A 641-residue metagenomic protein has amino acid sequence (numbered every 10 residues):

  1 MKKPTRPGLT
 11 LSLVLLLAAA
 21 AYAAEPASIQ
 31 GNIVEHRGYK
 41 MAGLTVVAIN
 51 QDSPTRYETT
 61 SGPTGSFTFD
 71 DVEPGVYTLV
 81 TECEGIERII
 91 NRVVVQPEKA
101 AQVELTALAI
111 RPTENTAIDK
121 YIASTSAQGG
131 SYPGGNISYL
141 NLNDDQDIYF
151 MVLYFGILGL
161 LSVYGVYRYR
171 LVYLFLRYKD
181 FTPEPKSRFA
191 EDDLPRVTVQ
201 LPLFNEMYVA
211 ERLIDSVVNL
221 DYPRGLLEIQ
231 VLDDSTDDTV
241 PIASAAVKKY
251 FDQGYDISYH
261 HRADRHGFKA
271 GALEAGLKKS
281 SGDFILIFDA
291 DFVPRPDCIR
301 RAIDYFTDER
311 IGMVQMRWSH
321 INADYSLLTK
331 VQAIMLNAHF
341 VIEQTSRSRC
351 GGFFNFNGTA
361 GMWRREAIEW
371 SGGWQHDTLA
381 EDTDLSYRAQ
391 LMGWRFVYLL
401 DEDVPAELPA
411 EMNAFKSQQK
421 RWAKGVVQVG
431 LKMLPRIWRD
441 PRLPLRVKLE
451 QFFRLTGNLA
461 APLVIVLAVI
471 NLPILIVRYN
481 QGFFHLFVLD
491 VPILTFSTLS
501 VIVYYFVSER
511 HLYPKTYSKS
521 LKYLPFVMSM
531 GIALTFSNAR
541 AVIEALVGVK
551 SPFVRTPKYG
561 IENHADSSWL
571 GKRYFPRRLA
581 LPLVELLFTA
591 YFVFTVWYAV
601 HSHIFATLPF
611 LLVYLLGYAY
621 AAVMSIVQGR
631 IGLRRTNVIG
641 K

Functional and structural regions predicted by a protein language model:
Q30-M41: Structural motif
Y39-A42, T68-V76, E84: Short Pro-Gly-centered beta-turn/loop motif in secreted/extracellular proteins
N50-S66, D70: Short, acidic Ser/Thr/Gly-rich low-complexity loop/linker segments typical of extracellular and cell-surface proteins
Q51-P54, V80-R92: A short, solvent-exposed loop/turn motif at the edges and junctions of modular extracellular/periplasmic domains
L171-L226: N-terminal signal-anchor transmembrane helix
F175-T182, R188-E191, G457-P552, K558 (+1 more regions): Membrane-embedded multi-pass helical conduit in multi-pass membrane proteins, especially envelope-biosynthetic
V218-H260, R265: Acidic donor-binding segment of Leloir-type glycosyltransferases
V247-F284, P296-L379, Q390-L391, M412-T456: Long helical/loop segments within the catalytic core of UDP-sugar-dependent glycosyltransferases, especially the large
